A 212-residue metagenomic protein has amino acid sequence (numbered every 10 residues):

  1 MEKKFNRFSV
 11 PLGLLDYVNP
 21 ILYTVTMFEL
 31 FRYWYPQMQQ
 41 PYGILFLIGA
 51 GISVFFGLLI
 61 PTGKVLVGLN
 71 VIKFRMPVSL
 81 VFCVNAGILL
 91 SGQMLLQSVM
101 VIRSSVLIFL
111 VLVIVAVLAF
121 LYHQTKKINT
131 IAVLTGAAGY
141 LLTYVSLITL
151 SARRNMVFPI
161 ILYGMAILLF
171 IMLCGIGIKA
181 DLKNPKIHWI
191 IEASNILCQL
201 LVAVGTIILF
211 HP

Functional and structural regions predicted by a protein language model:
M1-L69: N-terminal topogenic module of multi-pass integral membrane proteins
D16-F28, L80-L95, G139-S146, N195-F210: Hydrophobic cores of alpha-helical transmembrane segments in multi-pass inner/ER membrane proteins, independent
P36-A50, V99-F109, N155-M165: Membrane-interfacial loop-to-transmembrane alpha-helix junctions, especially the N-terminal start
G51-L58, V111-L121, M165-I176: Aromatic-anchored segments of alpha-helical transmembrane domains
V54-F82, S98-V99, N184: Helix-loop junctions on the outward
G68-S79, I128-A138, N184-S194: Non-cytosolic membrane-interface motifs at loop->transmembrane helix junctions
L80-I148: Membrane-proximal helix-loop-helix units in multi-pass membrane proteins
L162-P212: C-terminal transmembrane-bundle signature of multipass membrane proteins, characterized by strong activation on
